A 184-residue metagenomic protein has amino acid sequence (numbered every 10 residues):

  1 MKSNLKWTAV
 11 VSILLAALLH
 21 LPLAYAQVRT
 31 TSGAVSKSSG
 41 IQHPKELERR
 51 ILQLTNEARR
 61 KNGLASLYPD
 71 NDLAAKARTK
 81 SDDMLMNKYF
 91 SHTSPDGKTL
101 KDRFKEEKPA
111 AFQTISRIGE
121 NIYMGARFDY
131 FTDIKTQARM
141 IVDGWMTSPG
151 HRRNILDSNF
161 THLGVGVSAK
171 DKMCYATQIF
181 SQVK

Functional and structural regions predicted by a protein language model:
M1-V10: Bacterial N-terminal signal peptides that target proteins for export
V11-H20: Bacterial N-terminal signal peptides
T31-I41: Short, contiguous pre-domain boundary segments
S39-Q42, A65, T136-Q137: A short, structure-level motif marking secondary-structure boundaries and short turns
H43-A110, R152, S158-G164: Short, well-ordered surface patches within globular domains
L100-Q182: A well-ordered secondary-structure block
